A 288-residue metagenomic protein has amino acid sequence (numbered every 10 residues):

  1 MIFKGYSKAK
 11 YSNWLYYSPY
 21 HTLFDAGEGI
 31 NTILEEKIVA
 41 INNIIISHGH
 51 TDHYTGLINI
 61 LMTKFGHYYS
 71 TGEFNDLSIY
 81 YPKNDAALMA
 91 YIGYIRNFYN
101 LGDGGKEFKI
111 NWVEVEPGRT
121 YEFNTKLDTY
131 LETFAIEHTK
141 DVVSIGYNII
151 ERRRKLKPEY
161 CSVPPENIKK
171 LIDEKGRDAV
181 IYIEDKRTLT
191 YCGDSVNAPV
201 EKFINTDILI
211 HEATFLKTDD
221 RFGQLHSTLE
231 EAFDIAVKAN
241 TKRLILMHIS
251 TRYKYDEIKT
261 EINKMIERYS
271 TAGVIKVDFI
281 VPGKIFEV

Functional and structural regions predicted by a protein language model:
M1-N43, F74, I145-I149, K155-L156 (+2 more regions): Conserved beta-strand hairpin/beta-sheet module of binuclear metal-dependent hydrolase folds, prominently
I30-Y80: Active-site metal-binding motif and surrounding structural segment of the metallo-beta-lactamase
K37-V39, K64, Y68-F74, G104 (+2 more regions): Short, conserved loop/helix-junction motifs that constitute active-site signature segments in enzyme catalytic cores
N42, E73-S78, E107-I110, V274-D278: Residue-level recognition of the N-termini of beta-strands and the immediately preceding loop/turn
G56-H67, Y91-I92, R96-N97, K254-N263: Metal-dependent catalytic neighborhoods of phosphoester/phosphodiester hydrolases
I79, A87-A90, L171-K284: Cap/insert and terminal regions of metallo-dependent hydrolase folds
F98-V115: A glycine-rich helix N-cap at a beta->alpha junction
F123-I204, I208-I210: Active-site-proximal loop/helix segment associated with metal-binding centers of metalloenzymes
